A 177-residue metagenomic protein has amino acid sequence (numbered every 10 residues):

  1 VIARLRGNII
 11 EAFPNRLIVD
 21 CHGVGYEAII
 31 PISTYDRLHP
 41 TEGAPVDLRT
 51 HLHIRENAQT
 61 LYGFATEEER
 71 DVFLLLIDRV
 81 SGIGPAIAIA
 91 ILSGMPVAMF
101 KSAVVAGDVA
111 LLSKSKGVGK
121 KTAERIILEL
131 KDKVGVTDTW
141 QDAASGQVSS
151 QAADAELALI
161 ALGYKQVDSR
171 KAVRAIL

Functional and structural regions predicted by a protein language model:
V1-L5: Short coil-to-beta-strand transition motifs
G7-I9: Conserved hydrophobic positions within beta-strands
E11-L111, E124-I126, D132, V136-T139: Long, highly charged, low-complexity intrinsically disordered interaction regions that mediate electrostatic DNA/RNA
I126-I176: Strongly charged, low-complexity linkers/loops
